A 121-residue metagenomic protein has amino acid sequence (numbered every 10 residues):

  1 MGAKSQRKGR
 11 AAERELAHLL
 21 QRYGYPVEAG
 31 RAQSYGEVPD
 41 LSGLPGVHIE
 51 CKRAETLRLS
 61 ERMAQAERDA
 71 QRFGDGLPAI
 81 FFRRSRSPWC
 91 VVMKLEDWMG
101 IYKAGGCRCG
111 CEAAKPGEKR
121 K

Functional and structural regions predicted by a protein language model:
M1-K121: Catalytic phosphate/metal-binding cores of nucleic-acid and nucleotide-processing enzymes, i.e., regions that mediate
